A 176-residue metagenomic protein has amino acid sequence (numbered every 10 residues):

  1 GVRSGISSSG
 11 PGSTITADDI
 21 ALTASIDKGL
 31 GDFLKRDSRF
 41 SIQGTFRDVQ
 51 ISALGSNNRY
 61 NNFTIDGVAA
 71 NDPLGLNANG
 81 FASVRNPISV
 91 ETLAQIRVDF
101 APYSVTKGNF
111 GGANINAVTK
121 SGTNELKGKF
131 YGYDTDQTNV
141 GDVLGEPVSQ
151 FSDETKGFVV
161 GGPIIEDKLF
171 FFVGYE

Functional and structural regions predicted by a protein language model:
G1-S121, N139-V143, D153-G162: Periplasmic N-terminal accessory/gating domains of Gram-negative outer-membrane beta-barrel systems
S56, Y175-E176: Short, well-ordered beta-to-alpha junction loops that form the rim of enzyme active sites and present histidine/acidic
T123-E125: Short helix-loop capping/hinge motifs at secondary-structure junctions, enriched in acidic/polar residues
F130-D136, V173-Y175: Transmembrane beta-barrel strands of outer-membrane/channel proteins
E146-Q150: Conserved ANL (AMP-binding/adenylate-forming) active-site segment centered on the GW(Y/F)…HTG consensus within
K168-L169: Repeated loop/turn-to-beta-strand initiation elements of outer-membrane beta-barrel proteins
